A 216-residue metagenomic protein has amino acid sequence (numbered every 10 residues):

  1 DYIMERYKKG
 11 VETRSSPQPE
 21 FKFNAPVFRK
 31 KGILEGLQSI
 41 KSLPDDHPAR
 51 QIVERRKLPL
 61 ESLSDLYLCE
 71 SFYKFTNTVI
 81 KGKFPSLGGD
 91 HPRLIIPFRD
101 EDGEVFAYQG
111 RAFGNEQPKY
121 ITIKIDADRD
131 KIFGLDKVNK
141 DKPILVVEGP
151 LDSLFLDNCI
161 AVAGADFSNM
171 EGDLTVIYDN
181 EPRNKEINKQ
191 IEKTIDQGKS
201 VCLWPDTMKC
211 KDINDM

Functional and structural regions predicted by a protein language model:
D1-F75, H91, A112-T122, P182 (+1 more regions): Non-catalytic accessory segments of DNA primases and related replication-initiation nucleases
Y73-D173, I187-N188: Phosphate-handling DNA/RNA-contact segment within nucleic-acid enzymes
V146, G172-R183, L203-D206: Acidic beta-strand-to-loop metal/phosphate-binding motif
C159-I160, E192-P205: Structural alpha-beta junctions
F167-S168, R183-N184, K209-K211: Short gly/pro/ser/thr-enriched loop/turn and capping motifs at secondary-structure boundaries
G172-T175, K211-M216: Short, surface-exposed amphipathic charged segments that create phosphate/polyanion-binding patches used for binding
